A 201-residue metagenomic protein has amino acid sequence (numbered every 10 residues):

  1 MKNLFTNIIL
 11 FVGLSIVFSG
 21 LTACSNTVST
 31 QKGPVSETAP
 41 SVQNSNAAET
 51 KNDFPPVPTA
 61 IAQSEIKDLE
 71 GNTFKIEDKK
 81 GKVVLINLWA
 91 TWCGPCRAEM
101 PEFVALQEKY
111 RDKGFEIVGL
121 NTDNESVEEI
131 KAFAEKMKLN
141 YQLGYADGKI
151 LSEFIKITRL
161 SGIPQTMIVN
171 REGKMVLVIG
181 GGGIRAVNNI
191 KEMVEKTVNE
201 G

Functional and structural regions predicted by a protein language model:
M1-Q63, G201: N-terminal targeting signals for export/organelle localization
S41, Q165-G201: Thiol-/selenol-based redox modules, centered on thioredoxin-like and closely related oxidoreductase domains
P56-P58, Q63-V84: A short beta-strand-turn-helix
K82-V84, L88-W92, G162: Short pre-active-site segment immediately N-terminal to redox-active cysteine/selenocysteine motifs in thiol-based
I86, V118, G144: Rossmann-like NAD(H)/NADP(H) cofactor-binding core
R97-M137, D147-F154: Structural microenvironment flanking redox-active thiols in thiol-disulfide oxidoreductases
F133-R171: Short, internal strand/loop/helix patches that form the active-site neighborhood or redox-interaction surface
